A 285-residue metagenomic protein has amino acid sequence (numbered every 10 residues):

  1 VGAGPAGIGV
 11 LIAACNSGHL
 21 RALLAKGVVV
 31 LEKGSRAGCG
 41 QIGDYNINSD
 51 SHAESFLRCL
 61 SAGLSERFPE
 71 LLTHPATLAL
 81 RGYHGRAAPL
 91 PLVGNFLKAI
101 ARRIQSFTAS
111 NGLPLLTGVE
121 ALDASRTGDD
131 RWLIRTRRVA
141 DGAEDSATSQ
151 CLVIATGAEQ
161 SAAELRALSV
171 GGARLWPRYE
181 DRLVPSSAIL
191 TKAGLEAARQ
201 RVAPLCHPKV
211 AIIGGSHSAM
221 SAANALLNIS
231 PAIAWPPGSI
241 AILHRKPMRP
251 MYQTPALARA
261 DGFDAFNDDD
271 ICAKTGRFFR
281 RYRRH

Functional and structural regions predicted by a protein language model:
V1, L31, A121, D145-Q160 (+1 more regions): Short hydrophobic core segments
V1-K26, A211-S230: N-terminal Rossmann-like FAD-binding beta1-loop-alpha1 element of flavoenzymes
A6, R36, E159, S218 (+1 more regions): Conserved Rossmann-like nucleotide-cofactor binding loop
L24-A99, R182-A188, K192-A193, I242-R284: Glycine-rich active-site loop/strand segments that organize a redox cofactor
K26, C151, H207-V210, G238: Nucleotide donor/acceptor-binding cores
P91-A121, E159, V202: Helical element adjacent to the flavin cofactor pocket in flavoenzyme catalytic cores
L92, F96, T156-N224, N228: Glycine-rich dinucleotide-binding loop and its adjacent helix/turn
P114-R137: A conserved short coil-to-beta-strand element within the FAD-binding core of flavoproteins
